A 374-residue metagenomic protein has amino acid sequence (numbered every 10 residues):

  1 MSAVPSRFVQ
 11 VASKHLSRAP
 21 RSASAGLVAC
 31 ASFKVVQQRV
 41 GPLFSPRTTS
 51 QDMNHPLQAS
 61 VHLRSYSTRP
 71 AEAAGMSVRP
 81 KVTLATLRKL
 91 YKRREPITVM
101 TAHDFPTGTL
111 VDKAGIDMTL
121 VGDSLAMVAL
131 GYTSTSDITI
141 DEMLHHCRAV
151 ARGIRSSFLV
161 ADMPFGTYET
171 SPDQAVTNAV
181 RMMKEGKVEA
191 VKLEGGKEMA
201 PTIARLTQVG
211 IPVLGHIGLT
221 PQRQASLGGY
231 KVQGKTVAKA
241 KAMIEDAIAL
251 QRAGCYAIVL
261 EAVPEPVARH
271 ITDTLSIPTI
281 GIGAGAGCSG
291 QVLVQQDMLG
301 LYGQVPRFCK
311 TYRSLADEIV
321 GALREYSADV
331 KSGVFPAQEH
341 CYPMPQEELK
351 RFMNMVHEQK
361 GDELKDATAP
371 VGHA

Functional and structural regions predicted by a protein language model:
M1-V78: N-terminal mitochondrial targeting presequence
N54-L57, V61-H62, Y66-R313, D317-R351 (+1 more regions): Alpha/beta enzyme core
